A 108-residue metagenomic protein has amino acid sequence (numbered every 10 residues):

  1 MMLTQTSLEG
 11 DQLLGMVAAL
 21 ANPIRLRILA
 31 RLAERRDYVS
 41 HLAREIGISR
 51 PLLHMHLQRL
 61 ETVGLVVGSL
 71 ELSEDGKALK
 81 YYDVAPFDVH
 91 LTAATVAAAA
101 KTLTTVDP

Functional and structural regions predicted by a protein language model:
M1-V17: Short, Lys/Arg-enriched N-terminal segment that forms or immediately precedes the first helix of a structured domain
Q12-S49, E74, A78-D83: N-terminal helix-turn-helix DNA-binding core of bacterial DNA-binding proteins
R35, R59, F87-L91: Short, charged/polar surface micro-motifs in flexible loops or helix N-caps
R44, E61-T62: Alpha-helical residues within the helix-turn-helix
H56: Residues within the DNA-recognition helix of helix-turn-helix
V63-D75: Beta-hairpin "wing" of winged helix-turn-helix
S73-P108: Conserved segment of winged-helix/HTH DNA-binding domains
